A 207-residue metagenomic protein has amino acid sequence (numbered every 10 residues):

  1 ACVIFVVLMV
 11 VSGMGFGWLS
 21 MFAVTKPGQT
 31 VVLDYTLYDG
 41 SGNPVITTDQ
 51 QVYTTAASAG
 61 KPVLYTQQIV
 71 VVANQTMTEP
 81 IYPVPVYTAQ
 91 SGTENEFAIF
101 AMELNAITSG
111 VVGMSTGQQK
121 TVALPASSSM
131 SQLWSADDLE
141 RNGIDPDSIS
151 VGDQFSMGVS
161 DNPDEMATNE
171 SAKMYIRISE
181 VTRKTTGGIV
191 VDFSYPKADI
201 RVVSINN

Functional and structural regions predicted by a protein language model:
A1-N207: FKBP-type peptidyl-prolyl cis-trans isomerases
